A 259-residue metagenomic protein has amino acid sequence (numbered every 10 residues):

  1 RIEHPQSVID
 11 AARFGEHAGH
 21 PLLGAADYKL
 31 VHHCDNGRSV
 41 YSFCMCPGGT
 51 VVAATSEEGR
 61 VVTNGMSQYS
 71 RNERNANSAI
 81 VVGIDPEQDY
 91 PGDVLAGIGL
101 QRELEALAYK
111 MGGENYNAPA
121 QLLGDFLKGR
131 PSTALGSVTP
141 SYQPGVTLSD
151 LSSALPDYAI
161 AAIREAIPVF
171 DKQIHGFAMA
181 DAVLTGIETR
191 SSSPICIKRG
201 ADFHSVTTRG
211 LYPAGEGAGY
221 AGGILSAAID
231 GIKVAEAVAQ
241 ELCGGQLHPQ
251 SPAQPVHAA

Functional and structural regions predicted by a protein language model:
R1-A259: Residues forming the flavin
